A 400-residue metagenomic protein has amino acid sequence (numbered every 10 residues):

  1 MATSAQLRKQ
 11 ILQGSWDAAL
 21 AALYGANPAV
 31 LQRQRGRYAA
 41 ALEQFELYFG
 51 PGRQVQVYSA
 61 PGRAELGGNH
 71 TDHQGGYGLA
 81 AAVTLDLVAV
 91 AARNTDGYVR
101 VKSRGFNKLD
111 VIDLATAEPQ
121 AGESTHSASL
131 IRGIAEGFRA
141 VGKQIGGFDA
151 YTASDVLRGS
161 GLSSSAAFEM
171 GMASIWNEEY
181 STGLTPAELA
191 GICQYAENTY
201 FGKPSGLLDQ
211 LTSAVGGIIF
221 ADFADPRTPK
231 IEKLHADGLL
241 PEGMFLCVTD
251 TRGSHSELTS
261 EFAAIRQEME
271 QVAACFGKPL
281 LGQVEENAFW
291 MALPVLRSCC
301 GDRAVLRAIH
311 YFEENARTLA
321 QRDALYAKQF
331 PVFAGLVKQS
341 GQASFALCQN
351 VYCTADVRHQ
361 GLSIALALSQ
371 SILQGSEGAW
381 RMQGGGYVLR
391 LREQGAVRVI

Functional and structural regions predicted by a protein language model:
M1-R63, G67, V88, A92-S124 (+1 more regions): C-terminal nucleotide
R53-Q54, H70-Y77, T116-S124, S154-L162 (+3 more regions): A short glycine/serine-rich beta->alpha loop
S59-A64, G68-G75, D155-M172, E377-V388: Glycine/serine-rich anion-binding loops at beta->alpha junctions that coordinate negatively charged ligand groups
G76-D96, V215: Structural signature of FAD isoalloxazine-binding scaffolds in flavoprotein oxidoreductases
S129, G133, A167-I175, I364: Short amphipathic alpha-helical face segments that pack within enzyme cores and frequently flank/anchor catalytic
A135-L157: Glycine- and acidic-rich phosphate- and metal-coordinating loops
E136-A140, S174-E178, D323: Short glycine/serine- and small hydrophobic-enriched flexible loop segments
S160-V248: Fold-level recognition of mixed alpha/beta catalytic cores in primary-metabolism enzymes, strongest
